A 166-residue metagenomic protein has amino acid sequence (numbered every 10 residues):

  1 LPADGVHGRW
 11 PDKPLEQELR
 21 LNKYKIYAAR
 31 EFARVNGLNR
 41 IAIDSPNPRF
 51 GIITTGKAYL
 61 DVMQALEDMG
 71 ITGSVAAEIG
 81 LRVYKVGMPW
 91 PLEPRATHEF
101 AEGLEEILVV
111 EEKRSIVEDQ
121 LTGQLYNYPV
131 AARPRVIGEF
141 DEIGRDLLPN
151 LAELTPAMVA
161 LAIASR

Functional and structural regions predicted by a protein language model:
L1-R166: Flexible, low-complexity linker and terminal segments
